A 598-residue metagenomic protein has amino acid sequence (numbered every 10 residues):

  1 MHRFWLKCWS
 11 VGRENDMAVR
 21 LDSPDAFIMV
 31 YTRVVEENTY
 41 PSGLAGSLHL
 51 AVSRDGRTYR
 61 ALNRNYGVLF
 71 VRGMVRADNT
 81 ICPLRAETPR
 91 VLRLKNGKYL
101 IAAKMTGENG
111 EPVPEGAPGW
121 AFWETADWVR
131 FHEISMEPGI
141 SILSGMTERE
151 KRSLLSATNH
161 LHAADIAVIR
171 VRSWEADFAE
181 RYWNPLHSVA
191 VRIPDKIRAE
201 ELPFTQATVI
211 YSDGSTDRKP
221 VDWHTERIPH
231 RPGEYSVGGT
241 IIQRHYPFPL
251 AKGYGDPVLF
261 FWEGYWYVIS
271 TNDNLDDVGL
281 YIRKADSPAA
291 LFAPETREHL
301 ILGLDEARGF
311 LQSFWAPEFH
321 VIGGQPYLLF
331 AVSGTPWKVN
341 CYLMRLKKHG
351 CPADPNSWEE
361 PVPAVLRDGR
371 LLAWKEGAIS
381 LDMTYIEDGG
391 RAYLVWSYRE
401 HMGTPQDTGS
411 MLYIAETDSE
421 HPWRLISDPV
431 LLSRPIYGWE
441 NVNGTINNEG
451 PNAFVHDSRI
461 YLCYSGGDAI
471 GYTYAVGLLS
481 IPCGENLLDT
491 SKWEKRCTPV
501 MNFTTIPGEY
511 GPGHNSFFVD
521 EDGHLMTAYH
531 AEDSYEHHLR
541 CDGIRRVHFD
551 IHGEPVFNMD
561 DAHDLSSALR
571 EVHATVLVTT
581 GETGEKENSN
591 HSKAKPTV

Functional and structural regions predicted by a protein language model:
M1-V598: Carbohydrate-active catalytic/glycan-binding domains of CAZyme proteins, especially the secreted or lumenal ectodomains
